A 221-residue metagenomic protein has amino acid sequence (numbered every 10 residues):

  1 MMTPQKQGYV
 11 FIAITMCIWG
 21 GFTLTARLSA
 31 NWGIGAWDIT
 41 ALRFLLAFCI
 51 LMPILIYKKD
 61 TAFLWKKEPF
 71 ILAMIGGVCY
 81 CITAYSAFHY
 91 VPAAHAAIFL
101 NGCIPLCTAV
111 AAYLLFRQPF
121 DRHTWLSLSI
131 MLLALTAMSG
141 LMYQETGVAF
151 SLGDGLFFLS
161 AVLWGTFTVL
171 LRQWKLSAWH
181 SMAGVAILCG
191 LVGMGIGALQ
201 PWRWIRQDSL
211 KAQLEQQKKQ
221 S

Functional and structural regions predicted by a protein language model:
M1-A13, P105-V162, L176, A198 (+1 more regions): Juxtamembrane helix-loop boundary signature in multi-pass membrane transporters
M1-D38, L42, T146-Q173, G195 (+1 more regions): Glycine-/small-residue-enriched transmembrane alpha-helix faces in small-molecule transporters and effluxers
I12, W37-A41, A97-F99, T124-S127 (+2 more regions): Hydrophobic/aromatic positions within or immediately flanking transmembrane alpha-helices of multi-pass small-molecule
I18-T25, M52-N101, A109, A137 (+1 more regions): Specific transmembrane alpha-helical segments of multi-pass solute transporters/efflux pumps, especially DMT/EamA
N31-C79, L106-V110, L163-F167, A183-P201 (+1 more regions): Transmembrane alpha-helices of multi-pass small-molecule transport proteins
D38-C49, Y85-P119, S160: Specific alpha-helical transmembrane segments that line the substrate/conduction pathway and gating interfaces
L51, H123-M142, A186, G190-M194 (+2 more regions): Hydrophobic transmembrane alpha-helices of multi-pass small-molecule transport proteins
K59-W65, Y113-H123, V169-H180: Membrane-interface helix-boundary motifs at transmembrane edges
